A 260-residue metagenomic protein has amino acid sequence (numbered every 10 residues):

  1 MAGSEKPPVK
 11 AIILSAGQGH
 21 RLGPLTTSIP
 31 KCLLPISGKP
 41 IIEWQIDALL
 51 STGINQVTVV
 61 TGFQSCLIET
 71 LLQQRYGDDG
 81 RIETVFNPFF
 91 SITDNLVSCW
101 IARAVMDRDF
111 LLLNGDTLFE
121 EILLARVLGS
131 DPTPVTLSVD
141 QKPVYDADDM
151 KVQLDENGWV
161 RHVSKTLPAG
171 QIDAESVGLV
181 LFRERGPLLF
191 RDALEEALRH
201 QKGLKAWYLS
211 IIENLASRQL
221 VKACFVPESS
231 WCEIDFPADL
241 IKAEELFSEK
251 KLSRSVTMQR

Functional and structural regions predicted by a protein language model:
M1-P24, L33: N-proximal low-complexity "stem/linker" segments adjacent to membrane-targeting elements
A2-A11, D173-R260: Conserved alpha/beta core of the MobA/IspD/sugar-nucleotide pyrophosphorylase nucleotidyltransferase superfamily
A2-I13, K39-D109, H200: Conserved N-terminal catalytic core of the sugar/cofactor nucleotidyltransferase
R21, L67-T70, I101, I122 (+4 more regions): Phosphate- and divalent-cation-binding pockets in alpha/beta enzyme and binding domains that engage nucleotide-derived
S28-E43: Short catalytic helix/loop segments, enriched in acidic residues and glycine and frequently bearing histidine
C32, R81-E83, W159, L220-K222: Conserved beta-strand segments of alpha/beta enzyme cores
D79-L154: Conserved beta-loop-beta/alpha segment of the NTase-like Rossmann-fold superfamily that binds/positions NTPs
E120-L198: Conserved core of the sugar-phosphate nucleotidyltransferase
